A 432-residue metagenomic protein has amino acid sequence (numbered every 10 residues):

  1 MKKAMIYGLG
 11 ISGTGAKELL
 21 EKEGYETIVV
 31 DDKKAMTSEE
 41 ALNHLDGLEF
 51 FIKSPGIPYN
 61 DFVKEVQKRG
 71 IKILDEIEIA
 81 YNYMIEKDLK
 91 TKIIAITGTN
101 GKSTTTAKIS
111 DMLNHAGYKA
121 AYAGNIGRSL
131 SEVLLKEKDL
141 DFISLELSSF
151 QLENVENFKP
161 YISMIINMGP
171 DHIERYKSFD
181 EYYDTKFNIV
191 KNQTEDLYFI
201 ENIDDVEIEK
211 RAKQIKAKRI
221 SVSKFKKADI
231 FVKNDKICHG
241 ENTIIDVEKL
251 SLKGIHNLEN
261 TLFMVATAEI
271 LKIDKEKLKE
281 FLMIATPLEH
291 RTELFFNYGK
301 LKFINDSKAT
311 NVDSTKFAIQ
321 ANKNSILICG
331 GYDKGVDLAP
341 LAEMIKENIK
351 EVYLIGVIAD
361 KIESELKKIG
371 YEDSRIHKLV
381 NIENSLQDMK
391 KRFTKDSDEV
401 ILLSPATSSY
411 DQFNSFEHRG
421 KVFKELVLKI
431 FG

Functional and structural regions predicted by a protein language model:
K3, G15-L19, E23, K119 (+1 more regions): Nucleotide phosphate-binding/pyrophosphate-handling subdomain across enzymes that bind or process nucleotide phosphates
K3, T14, E18-E23, E40-D46 (+6 more regions): Phosphate-binding loop of NTP-binding sites
L9: Glycine-rich Rossmann-fold phosphate-binding loop(s) that bind the pyrophosphate of adenine dinucleotide cofactors
E23-M36: NAD(P)-binding Rossmann-fold cofactor-contacting core
V29-D31, F199-I203, I328-C329, N348-V357: Short internal beta-strands
K33-G47, N381: Short acidic low-complexity segments
L74-I79, K216-K233, K279-M283, E293-F296 (+1 more regions): Beta-strand->loop->alpha-helix junctions that form or flank phosphate-binding loops in nucleotide-handling enzymes
L341-E399: C-terminal helical cap/extension that packs against the catalytic core of soluble nucleotide-cofactor enzymes
